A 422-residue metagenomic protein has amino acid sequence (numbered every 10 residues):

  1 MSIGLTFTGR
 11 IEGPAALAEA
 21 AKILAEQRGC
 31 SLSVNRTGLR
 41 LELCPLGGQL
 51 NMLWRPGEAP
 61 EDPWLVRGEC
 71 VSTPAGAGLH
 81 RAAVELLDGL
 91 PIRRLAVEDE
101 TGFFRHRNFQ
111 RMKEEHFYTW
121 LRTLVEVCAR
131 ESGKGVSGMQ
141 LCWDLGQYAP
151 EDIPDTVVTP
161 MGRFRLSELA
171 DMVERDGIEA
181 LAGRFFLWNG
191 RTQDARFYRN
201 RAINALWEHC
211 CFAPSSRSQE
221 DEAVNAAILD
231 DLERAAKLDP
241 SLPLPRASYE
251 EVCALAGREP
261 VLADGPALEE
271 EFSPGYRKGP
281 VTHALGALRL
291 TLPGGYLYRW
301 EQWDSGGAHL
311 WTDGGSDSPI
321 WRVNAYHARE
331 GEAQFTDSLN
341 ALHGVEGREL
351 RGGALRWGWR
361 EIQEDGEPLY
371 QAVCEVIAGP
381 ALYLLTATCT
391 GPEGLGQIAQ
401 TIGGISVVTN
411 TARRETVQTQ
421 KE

Functional and structural regions predicted by a protein language model:
M1-K278, H283, D304-W311, G315-R322: Acidic (Asp/Glu-rich) sequence patches and key acidic residues that form negatively charged surfaces used
I11-E19, E330-D337, L395-G396: Short, conserved charged micro-motifs
E12, T37, G314-S316, Y326-E330 (+3 more regions): Short, flexible beta-strand-to-coil junctions
K22-N35, V97, G294-Q302, N340-L355: Short secondary-structure junctions
A284, F335-G391, E415-E422: Signature of long, low-cysteine stretches enriched in small and polar/charged residues
A284-D337: Secretory pathway targeting signatures of secreted, lumenal, and periplasmic proteins
T388-T419: Mixed-charge, glycine-accented linear interaction segment located at domain edges/termini
